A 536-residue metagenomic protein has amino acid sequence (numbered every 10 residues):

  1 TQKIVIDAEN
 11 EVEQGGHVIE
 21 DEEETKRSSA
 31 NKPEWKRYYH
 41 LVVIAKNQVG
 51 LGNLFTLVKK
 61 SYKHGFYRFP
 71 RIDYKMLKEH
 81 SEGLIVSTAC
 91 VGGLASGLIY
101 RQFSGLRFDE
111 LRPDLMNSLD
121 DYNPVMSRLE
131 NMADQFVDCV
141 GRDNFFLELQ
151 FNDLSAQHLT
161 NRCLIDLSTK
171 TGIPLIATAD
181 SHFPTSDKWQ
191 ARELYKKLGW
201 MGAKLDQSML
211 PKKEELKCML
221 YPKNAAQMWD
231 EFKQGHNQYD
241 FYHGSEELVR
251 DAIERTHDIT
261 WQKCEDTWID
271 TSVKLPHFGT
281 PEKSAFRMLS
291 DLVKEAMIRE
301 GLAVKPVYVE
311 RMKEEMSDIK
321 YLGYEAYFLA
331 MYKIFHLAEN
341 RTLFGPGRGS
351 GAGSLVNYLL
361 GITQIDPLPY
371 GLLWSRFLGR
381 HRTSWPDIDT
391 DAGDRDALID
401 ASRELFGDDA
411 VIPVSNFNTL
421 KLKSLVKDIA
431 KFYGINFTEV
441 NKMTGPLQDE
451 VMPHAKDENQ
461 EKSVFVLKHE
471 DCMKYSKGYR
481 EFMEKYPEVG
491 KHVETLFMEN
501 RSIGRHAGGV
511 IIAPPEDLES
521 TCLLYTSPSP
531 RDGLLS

Functional and structural regions predicted by a protein language model:
T1-S527, R531, S536: Alpha-helical scaffold/interaction cores of sigma-54-like transcription cofactors and many family A DNA polymerases
